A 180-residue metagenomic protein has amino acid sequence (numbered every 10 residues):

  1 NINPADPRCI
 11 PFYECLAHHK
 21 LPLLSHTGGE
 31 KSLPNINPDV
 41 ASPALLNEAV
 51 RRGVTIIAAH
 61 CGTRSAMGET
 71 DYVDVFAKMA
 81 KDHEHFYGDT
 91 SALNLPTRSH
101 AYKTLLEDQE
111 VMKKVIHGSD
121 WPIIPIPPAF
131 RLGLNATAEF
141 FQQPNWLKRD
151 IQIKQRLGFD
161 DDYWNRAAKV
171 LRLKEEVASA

Functional and structural regions predicted by a protein language model:
N1-P38: Active-site gating/metal-coordination segments in enzymes
N1-P7, P34-V40, A66-E69, L93-H100: Active-site glycine- and acidic-residue-rich loops that bind and position anionic ligands or nucleotide-like cofactors
P4-P7, P11, P34, P43 (+2 more regions): Proline-rich intrinsically disordered, low-complexity coils
R8-A17, A44-E48, K103-E110: Short amphipathic alpha-helices and their capping/turn segments at secondary-structure boundaries
H18-H19, R52, D82-H83: Helix C-cap/helix->beta junction micro-motif
T27-F76: Aromatic-anchored, glycine/proline-accented short structural segments that stabilize local strand-turns or short
T55, G62-A180: H/E-rich (His + Asp/Glu) clusters that bind or coordinate divalent metals
